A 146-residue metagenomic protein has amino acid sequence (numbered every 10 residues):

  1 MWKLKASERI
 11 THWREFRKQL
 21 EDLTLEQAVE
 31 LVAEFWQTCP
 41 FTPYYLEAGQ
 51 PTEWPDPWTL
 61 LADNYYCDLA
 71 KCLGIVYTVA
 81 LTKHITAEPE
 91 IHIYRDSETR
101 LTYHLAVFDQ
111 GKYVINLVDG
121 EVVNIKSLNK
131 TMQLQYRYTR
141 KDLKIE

Functional and structural regions predicted by a protein language model:
M1-E146: A structural boundary/capping signal
